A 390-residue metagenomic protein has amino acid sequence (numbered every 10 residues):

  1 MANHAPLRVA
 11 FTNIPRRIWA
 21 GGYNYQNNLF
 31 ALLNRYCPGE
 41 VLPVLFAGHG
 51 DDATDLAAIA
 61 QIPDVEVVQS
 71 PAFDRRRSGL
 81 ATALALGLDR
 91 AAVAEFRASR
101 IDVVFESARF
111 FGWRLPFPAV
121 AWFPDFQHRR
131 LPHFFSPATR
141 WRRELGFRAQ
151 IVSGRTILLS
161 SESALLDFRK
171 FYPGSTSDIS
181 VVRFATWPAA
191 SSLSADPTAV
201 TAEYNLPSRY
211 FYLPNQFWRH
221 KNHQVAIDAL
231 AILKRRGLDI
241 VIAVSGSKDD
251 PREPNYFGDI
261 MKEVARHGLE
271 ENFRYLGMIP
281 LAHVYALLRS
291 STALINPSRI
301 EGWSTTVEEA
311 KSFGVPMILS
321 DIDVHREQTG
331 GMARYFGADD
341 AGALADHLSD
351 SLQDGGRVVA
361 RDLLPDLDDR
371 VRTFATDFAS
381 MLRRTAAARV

Functional and structural regions predicted by a protein language model:
M1-V390: Carbohydrate transferase catalytic cores enriched for Leloir-type hexosyltransferases
